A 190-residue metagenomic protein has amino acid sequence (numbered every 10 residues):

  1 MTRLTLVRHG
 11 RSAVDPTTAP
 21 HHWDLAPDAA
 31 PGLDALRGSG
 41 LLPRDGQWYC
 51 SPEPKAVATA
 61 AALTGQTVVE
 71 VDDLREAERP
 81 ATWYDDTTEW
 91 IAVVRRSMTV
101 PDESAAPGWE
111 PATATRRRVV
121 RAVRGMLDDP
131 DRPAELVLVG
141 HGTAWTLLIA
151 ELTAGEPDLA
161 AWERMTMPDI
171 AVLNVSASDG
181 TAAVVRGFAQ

Functional and structural regions predicted by a protein language model:
M1-R3, G40, V69-E70, R75-E89 (+2 more regions): Acidic, low-complexity terminal tails and accessory targeting/binding regions of phosphate-metabolizing enzymes
T2-E70: Active-site-proximal alpha-helix that buttresses catalytic centers in soluble enzyme cores
L4, G46, R132-G142: Generic beta-sheet signal
R11-A13, P54-A56, R75-E76, G142-W145 (+2 more regions): Short, solvent-exposed loop/turn segments at secondary-structure junctions
D24, L63-R121: Phosphate-handling substructures
L41-R44, M126-A134: Glycine-rich phosphate-binding loop signature in dinucleotide/nucleotide-binding domains
C50-S51, R117, V139-G140: Short beta-strand scaffold positions
A62, L147-E151: Active-site signature of alpha/beta-hydrolase-fold catalytic machinery across serine- and Asp/Cys-nucleophile hydrolases
